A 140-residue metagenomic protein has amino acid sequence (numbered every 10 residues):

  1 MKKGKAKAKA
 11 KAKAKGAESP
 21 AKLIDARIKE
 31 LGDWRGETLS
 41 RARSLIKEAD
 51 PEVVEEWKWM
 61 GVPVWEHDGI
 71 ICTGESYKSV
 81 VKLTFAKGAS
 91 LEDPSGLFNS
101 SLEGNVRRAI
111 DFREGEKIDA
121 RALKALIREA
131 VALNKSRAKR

Functional and structural regions predicted by a protein language model:
M1-R140: Charge-dense, helix-prone N-terminal extensions
